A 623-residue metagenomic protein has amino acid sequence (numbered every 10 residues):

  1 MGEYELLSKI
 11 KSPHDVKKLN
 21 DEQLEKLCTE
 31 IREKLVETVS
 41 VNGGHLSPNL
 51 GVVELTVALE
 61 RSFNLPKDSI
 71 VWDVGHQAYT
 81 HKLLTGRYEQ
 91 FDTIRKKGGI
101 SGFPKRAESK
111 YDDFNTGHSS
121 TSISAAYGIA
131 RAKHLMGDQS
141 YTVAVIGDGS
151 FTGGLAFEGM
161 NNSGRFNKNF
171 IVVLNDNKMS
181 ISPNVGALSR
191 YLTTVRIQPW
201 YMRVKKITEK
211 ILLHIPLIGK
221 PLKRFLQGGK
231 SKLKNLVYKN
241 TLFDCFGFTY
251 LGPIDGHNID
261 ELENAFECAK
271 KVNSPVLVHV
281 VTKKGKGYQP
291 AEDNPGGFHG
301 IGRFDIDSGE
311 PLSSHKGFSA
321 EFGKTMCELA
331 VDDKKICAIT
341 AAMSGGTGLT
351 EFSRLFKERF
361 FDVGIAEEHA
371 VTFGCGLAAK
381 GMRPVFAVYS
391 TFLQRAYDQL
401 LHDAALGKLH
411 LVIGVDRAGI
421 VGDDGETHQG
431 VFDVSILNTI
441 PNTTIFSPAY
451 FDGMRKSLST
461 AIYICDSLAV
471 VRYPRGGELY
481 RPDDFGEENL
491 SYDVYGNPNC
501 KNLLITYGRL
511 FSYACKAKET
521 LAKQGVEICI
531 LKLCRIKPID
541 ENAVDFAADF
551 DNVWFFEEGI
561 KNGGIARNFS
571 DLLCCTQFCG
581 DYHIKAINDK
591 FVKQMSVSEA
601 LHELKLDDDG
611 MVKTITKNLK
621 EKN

Functional and structural regions predicted by a protein language model:
G2-L84, L242-Y250, D255-I259, H279: N-terminal amphipathic, basic-rich helices that act as targeting or association modules
L7, K178-F322: Long, well-ordered, tryptophan-enriched scaffold segments
H45-F166, K335-I336, T340-A341, L349-T350: Cofactor-binding active-site loop characterized by glycine-rich and histidine/acidic residues
S69, S274, T282-L393, Q399-L409 (+1 more regions): Non-catalytic terminal/interface segments that mediate subunit docking, oligomerization, and allosteric communication
L222-P290, H410-V415, V434-D484, N552 (+1 more regions): Structural signature of the thiamine diphosphate
N264-E267, H299-G300, G317-D332, G348-R354 (+4 more regions): Glycine-/acidic-rich phosphate or pyrophosphate-binding loops and their flanking alpha/beta elements
F304, G309-H315, G422-D424, T444 (+1 more regions): Peripheral docking tails and interdomain loops at the edges of cofactor- or intermediate-handling domains
D362, K518-E519, Q524-A547: Generic long, charged, amphipathic alpha-helical segments
